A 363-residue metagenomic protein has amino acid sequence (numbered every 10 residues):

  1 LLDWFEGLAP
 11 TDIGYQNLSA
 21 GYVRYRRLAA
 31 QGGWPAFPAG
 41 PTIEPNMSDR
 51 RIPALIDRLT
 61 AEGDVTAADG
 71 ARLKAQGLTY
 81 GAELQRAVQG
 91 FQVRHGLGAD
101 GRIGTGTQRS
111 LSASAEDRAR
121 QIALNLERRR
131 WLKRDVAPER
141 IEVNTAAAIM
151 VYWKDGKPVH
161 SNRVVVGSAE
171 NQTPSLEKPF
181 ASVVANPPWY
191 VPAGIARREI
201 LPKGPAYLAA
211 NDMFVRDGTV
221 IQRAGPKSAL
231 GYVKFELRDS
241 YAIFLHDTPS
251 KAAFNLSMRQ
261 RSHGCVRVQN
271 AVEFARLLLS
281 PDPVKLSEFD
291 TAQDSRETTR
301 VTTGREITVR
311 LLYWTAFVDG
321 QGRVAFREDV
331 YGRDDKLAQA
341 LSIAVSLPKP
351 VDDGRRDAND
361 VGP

Functional and structural regions predicted by a protein language model:
L1-P363: Well-ordered beta-sheet/strand-loop patches within structured domains
